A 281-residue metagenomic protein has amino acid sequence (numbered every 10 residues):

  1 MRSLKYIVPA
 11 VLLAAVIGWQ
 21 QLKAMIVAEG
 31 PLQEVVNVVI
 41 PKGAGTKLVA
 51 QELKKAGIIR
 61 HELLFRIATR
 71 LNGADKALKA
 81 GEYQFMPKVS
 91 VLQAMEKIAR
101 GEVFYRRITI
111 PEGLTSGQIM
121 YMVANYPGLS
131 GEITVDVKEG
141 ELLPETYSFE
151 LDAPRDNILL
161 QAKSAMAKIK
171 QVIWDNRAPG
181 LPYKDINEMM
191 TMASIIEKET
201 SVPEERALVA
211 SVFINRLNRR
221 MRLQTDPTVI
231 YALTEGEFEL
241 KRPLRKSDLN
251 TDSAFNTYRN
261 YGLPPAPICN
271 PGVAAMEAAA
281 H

Functional and structural regions predicted by a protein language model:
M1-R2: Short, Lys/Arg-rich N-terminal segment immediately upstream of the first membrane anchor
K5-W19: Hydrophobic membrane-insertion alpha-helices, especially the h-region of bacterial N-terminal signal peptides
V8, Q33, K47, Y183-K184: Generic hydrophobic-segment detector
V8-P9, G73, V137, R245: Alpha-helical interaction segments
P9-L12, A56-G57, A80-E82, Y258-L263: N-terminal start-of-chain detector that recognizes signal peptides and the immediate post-cleavage beginning
V11-L13, K23-A24, I186-T191: Hydrophobic alpha-helical targeting segments used for export or membrane insertion
G18-D175: Signal peptide-directed extracytoplasmic domains
M120-S130, V135, G140-H281: Bacterial extracytoplasmic/cell-wall-associated proteins, especially those involved in peptidoglycan
